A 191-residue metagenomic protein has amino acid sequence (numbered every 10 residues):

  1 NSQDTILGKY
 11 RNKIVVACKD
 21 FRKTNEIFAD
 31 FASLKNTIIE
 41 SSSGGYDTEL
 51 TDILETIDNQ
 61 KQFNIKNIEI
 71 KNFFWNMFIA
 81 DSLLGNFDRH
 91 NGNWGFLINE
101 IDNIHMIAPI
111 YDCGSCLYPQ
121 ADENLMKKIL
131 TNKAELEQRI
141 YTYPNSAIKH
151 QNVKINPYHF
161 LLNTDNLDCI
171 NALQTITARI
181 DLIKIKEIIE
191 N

Functional and structural regions predicted by a protein language model:
N1-S43: Conserved ATP-binding subdomain of kinase catalytic cores across diverse folds
K9, G45, N93-F96: Intrinsically disordered, low-complexity regions
C18, F31, F63-K71, N166 (+1 more regions): Short, structured coil/loop segments at alpha-helix boundaries
A29, G44-T48, I65, T164 (+1 more regions): Short coil/turn linker and secondary-structure boundary residues
A32-K35, L50-D58, K71, W75 (+2 more regions): Generic detector of well-ordered alpha-helical segments enriched in charged/polar residues, highlighting helical
E40-L54: Long, hydrophobic/aromatic-enriched structural stretches that serve as scaffold segments
T51-D122: Conserved kinase catalytic-core segment
L97-N191: C-terminal catalytic region of ATP-dependent kinase domains
